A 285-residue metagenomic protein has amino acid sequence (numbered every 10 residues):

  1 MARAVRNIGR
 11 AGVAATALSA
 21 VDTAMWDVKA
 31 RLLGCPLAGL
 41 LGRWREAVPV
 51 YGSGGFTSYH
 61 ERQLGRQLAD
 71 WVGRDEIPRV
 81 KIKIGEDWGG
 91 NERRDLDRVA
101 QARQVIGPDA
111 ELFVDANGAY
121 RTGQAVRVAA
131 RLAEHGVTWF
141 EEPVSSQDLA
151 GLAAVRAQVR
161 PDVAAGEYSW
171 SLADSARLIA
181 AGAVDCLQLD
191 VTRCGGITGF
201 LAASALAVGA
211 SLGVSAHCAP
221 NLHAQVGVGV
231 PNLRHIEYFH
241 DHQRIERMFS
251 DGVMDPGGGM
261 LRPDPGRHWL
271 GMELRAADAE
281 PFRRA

Functional and structural regions predicted by a protein language model:
M1-L112, N117-A119, V126, A130-E134 (+1 more regions): N-terminal capping/lid subdomain adjacent to the active-site entrance of alpha/beta enzymes
L37-L40, W139-P143, H217: Flexible, glycine/charged-enriched surface loops at secondary-structure junctions
V50-G54, P78-I82, A110-A116, F140-E141 (+4 more regions): Hydrophobic faces of well-ordered beta-strands that scaffold small-molecule active sites in alpha/beta enzyme cores
G55-S58, A119, S145, Y168-S169 (+1 more regions): Short, surface-exposed acidic/glycine-rich loop or hinge patches that mediate macromolecular interfaces
D87-G89, R121, Q147-D148, G196: Conserved protein kinase catalytic core
Y120-R121, H223: Short, active-site-adjacent cap segments at secondary-structure transitions
A130, G136, Q147-M260: Shared catalytic-loop signature of beta/alpha-barrel
